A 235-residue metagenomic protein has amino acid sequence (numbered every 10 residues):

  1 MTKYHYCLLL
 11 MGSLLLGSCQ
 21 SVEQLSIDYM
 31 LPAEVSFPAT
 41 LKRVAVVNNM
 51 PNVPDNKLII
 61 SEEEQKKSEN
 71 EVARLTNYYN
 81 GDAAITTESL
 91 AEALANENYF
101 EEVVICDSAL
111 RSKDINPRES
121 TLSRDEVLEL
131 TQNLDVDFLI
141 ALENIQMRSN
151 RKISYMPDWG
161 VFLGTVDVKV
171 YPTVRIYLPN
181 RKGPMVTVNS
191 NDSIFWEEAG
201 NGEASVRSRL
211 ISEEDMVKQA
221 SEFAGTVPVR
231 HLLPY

Functional and structural regions predicted by a protein language model:
M1-L8: Bacterial N-terminal signal peptides that target proteins for export
L15-S18: C-terminal motif of bacterial Sec signal peptides marking the signal peptidase cleavage site
Q20-L41, K169, R175-Y235: C-terminal/domain-edge helix-coil "capping" segments
A45-N48, L139-E143, K169-R175: Soluble periplasmic/extracytoplasmic beta-strand elements of cell-envelope proteins
N49-N52, E143-R151, N191-F195: Generic short beta-strand segments
M50-A141, I145, R181-V186: N-terminal segment of the mature soluble domain
I153-D158, N201-E203: Outer-membrane beta-barrel translocator domains and adjoining extracellular loop/strand segments of Gram-negative
F162-V166: Replace "Gram-negative outer membrane beta-barrel proteins" with "bacterial and organellar outer membrane beta-barrel
